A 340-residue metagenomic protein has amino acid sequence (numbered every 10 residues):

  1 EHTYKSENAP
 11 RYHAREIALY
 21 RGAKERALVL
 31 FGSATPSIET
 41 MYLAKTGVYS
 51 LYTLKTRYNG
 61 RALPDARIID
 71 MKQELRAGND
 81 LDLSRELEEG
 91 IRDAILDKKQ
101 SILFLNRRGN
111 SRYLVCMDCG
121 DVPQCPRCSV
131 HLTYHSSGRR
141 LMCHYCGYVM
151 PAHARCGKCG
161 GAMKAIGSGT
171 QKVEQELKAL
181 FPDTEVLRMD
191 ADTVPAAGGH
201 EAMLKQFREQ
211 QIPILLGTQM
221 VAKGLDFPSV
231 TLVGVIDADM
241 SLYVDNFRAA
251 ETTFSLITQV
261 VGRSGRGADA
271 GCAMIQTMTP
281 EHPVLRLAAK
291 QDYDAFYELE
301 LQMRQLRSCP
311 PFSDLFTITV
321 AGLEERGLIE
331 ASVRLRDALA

Functional and structural regions predicted by a protein language model:
E1-D337: Inter-lobe coupling/hinge segments of SF2-like helicase ATPases
